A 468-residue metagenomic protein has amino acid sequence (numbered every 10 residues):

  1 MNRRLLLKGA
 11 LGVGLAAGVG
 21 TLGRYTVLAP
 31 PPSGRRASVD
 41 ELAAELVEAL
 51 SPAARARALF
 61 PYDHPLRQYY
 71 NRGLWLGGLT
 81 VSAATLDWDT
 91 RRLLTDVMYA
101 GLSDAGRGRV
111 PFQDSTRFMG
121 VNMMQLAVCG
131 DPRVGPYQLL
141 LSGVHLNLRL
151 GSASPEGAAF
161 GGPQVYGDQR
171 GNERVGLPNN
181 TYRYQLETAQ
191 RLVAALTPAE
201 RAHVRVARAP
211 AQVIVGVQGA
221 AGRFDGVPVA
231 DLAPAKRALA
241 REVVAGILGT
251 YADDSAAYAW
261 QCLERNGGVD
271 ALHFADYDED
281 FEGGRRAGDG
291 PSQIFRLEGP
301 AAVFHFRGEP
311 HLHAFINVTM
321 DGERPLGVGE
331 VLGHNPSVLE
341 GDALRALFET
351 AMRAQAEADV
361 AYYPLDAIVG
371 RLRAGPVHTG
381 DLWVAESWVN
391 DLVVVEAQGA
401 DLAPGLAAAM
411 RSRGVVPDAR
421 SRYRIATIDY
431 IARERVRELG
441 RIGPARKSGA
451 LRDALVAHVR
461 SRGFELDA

Functional and structural regions predicted by a protein language model:
M1-G14: N-terminal secretory signal peptides and thylakoid transit peptides that target proteins across membranes
V13-T21: Terminal signal-anchor or tail-anchor transmembrane helices that tether membrane-associated enzymes to cellular
G20-P30: Membrane-interface motif at the C-terminal end of an N-terminal transmembrane signal
P32-P52, R57-Y62, Q68-A84, T95-Y99 (+3 more regions): A cross-kingdom marker for long, charged
D89, A235-K236, A419-S421: A short, structured loop/turn motif at beta-sheet edges
V331-A468: Catalytic centers of hydrolytic enzymes
